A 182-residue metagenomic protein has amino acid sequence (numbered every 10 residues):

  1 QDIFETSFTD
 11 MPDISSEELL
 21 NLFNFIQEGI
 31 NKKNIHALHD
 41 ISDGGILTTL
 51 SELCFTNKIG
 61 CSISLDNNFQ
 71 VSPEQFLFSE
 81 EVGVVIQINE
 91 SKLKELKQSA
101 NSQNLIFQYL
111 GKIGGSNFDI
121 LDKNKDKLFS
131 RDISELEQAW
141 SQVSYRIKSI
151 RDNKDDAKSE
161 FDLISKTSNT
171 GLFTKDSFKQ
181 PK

Functional and structural regions predicted by a protein language model:
Q1-F78, E90-K182: Intein/HINT protein-splicing elements and their conserved insertion hotspots or analogous self-processing inserts
E80-G83: A structural-propensity feature for long, helix-poor, extended segments
V85-N89: Short hydrophobic/aromatic beta-strand micro-patches that form the beta-sheet surface supporting nucleotide- or nucleic
